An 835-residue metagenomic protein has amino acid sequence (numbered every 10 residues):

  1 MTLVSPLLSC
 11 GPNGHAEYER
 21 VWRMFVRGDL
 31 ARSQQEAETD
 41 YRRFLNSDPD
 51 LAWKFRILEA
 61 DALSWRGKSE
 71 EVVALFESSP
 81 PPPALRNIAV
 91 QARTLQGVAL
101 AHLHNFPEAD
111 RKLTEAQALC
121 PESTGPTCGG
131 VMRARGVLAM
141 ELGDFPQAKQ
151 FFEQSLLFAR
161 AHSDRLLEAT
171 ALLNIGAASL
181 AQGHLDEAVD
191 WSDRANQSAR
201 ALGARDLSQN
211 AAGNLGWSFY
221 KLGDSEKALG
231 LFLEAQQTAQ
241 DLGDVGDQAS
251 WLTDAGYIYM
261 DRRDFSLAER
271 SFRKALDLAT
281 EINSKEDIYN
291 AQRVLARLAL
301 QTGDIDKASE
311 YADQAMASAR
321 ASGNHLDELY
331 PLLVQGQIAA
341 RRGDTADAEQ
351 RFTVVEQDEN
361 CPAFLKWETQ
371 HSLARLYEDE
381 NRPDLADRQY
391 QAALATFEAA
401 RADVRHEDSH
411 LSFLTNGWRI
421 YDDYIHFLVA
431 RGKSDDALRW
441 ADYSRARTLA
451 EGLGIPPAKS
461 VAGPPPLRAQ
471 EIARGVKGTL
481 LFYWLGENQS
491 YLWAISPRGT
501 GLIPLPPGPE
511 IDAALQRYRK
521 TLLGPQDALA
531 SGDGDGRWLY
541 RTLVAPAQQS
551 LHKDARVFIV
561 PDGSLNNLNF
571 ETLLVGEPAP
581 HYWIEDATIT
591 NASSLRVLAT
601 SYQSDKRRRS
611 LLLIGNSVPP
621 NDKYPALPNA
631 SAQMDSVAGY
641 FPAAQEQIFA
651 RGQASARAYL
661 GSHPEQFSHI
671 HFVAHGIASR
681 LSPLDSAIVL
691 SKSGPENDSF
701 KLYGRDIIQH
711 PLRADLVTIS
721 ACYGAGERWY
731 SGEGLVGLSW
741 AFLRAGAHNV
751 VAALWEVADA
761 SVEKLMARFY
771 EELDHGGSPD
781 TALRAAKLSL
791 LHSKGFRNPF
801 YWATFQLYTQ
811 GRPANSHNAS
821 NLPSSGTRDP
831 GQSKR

Functional and structural regions predicted by a protein language model:
C10-D61, W65, N87-I88: N-terminal leader/linker segments that initiate helical-solenoid repeat arrays
F25, Y41-L45, F76, P80-A84 (+20 more regions): Eukaryotic all-alpha helical interaction scaffolds
S47-D50, A84-L85, S123-G125, S163-D164 (+8 more regions): Short coil/turn linker motifs that delimit alpha-helical repeat modules in TPR/alpha-solenoid proteins
I57-W65, T94-H102, P126-E141, L166-A181 (+7 more regions): Conserved alpha-helical positions within TPR/SEL1-like repeat arrays
L233, Q237, D241-R537, R541 (+4 more regions): Alpha-helical solenoid repeat scaffolds used for protein-protein interaction
I455-P456, A462-R835: Catalytic cores of enzymes
